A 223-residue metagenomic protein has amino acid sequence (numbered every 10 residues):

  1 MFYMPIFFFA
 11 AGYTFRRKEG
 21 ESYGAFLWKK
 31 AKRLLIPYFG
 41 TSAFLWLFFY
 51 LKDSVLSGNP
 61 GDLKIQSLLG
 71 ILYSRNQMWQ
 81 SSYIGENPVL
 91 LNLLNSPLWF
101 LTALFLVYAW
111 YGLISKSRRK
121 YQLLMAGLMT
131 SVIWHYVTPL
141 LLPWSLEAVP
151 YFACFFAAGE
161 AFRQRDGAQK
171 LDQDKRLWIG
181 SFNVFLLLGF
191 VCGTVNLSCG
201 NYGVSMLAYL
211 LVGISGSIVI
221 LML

Functional and structural regions predicted by a protein language model:
Y3-K30, T41-N59: Juxtamembrane transmembrane-helix termini
M4-R17, T102-L113, W134-L171, A208-L223: Specific transmembrane alpha-helix
K30, L34-W46, L104-F105, L128 (+6 more regions): Alpha-helical transmembrane spans of integral membrane proteins, capturing the lipid-embedded, hydrophobic core of TM
L34-A103: Membrane-interface helix-loop-helix regions
S42-A43, G127-P139, S181-N196: Aromatic-anchored segments of alpha-helical transmembrane domains
L90-L94, Y136-E147, V195-V204: Membrane-interface helix caps and helix-loop-helix hairpins in membrane proteins
Y108-M129, A161-S181: Solvent-exposed interhelical
K170-L223: Alpha-helical transmembrane segments and terminal signal-anchor/GPI-anchor hydrophobic tails, characterized by long
